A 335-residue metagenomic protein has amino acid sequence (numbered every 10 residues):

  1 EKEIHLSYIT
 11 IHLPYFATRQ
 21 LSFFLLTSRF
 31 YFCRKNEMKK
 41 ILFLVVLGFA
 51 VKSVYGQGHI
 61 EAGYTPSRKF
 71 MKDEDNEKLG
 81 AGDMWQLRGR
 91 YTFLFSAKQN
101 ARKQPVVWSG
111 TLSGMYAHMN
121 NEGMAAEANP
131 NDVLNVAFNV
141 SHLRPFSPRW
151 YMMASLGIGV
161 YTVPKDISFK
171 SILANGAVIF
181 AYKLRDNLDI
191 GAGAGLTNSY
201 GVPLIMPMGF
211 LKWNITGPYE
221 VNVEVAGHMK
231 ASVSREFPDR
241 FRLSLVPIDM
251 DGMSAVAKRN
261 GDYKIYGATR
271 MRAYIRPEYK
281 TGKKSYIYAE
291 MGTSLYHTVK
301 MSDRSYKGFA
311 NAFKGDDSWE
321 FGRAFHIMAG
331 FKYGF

Functional and structural regions predicted by a protein language model:
G56-E122, E224, G334: Short glycine/proline- and aromatic-enriched beta-strand/turn motifs that initiate or cap beta-hairpins
I60-A62, W108-L112, A154-L156, A192 (+4 more regions): Membrane-embedded beta-strand positions of outer-membrane beta-barrel proteins
Y64-F70, L112-N120, I158-P164, L196-Y200 (+5 more regions): Transmembrane beta-strands of outer-membrane beta-barrel pores
A81-L87, P130-V136, S168-A174, P203-P207 (+3 more regions): Residues that define the transmembrane beta-barrel architecture of outer-membrane proteins
Y91-F95, H142-R144, Y182, W213 (+4 more regions): Residue-level signature of outer-membrane beta-barrel architecture
Q99-A101, P148-M152, N187-A192, P218-V221 (+2 more regions): Repeated loop/turn-to-beta-strand initiation elements of outer-membrane beta-barrel proteins
M119, A226-I327: Outer-membrane beta-barrel translocator/channel fold
M208-N214, E320-F335: Outer-membrane beta-barrel "beta-signal"
